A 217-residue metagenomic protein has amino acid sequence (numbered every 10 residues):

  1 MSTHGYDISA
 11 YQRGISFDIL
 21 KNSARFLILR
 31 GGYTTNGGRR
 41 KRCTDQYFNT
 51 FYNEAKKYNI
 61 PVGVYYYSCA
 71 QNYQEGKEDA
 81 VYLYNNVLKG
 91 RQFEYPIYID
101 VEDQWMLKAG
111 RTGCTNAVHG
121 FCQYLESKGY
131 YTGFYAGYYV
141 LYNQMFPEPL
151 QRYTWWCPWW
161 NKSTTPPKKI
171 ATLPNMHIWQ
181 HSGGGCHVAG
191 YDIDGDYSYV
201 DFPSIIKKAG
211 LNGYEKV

Functional and structural regions predicted by a protein language model:
M1-Q12, F17, L150-V217: Functionally critical loop-and-helix segments that line ligand-binding/catalytic clefts of soluble enzyme domains
M1-Y131: Substrate-binding cleft of extracellular glycoside hydrolase catalytic domains
L20, D45, G137-Y138, F146-P147 (+1 more regions): Alpha-helix initiation/capping motif
T34, Q104, Y139-L141, K162 (+1 more regions): Short, solvent-exposed loop/turn segments at secondary-structure junctions
Y67, Y135-G137, H181: Conserved beta-strand termini and adjacent loop/short-helix elements that scaffold enzyme active sites in alpha/beta
Y82-I99, D103, Q144-N175: Structural recognition of alpha->loop->beta junctions
G113-N116, G120, F134-Y135, F146-R152 (+1 more regions): Basic/polar, cationic surfaces and motifs that engage anionic cell-wall and phosphate/carboxylate ligands
L125-N143: Aromatic-lined carbohydrate-recognition surfaces of secreted/lumenal glycan-active proteins
